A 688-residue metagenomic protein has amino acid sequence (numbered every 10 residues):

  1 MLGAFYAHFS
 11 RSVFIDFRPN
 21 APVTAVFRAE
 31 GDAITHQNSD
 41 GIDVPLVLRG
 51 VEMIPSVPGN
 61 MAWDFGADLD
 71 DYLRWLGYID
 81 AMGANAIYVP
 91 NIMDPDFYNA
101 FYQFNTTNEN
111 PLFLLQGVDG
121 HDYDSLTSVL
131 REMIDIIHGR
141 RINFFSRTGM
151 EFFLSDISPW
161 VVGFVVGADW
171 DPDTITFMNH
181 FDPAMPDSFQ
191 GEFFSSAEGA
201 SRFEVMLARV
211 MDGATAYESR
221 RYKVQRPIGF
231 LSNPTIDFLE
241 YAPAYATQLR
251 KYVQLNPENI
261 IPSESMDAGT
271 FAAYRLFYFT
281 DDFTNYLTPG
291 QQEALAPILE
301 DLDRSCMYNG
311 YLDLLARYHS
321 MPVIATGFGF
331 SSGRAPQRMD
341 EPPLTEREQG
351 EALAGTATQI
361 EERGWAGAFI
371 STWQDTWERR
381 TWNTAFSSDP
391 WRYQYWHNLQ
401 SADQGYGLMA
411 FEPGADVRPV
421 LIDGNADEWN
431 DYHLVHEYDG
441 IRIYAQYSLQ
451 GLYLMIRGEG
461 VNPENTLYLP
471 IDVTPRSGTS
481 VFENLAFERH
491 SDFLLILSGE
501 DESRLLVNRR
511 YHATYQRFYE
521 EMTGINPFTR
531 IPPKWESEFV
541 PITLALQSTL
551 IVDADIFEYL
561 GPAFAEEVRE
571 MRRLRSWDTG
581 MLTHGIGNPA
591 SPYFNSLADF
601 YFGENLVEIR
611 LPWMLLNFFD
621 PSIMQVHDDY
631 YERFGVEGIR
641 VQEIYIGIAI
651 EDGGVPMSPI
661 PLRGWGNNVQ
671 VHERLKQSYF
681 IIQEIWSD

Functional and structural regions predicted by a protein language model:
F14-T107: Active-site-adjacent substrate/metal-binding segments within catalytic domains of carbohydrate-active enzymes
L69-H138, V210-R226: Aromatic-lined substrate-binding rim segments of carbohydrate-active enzymes
G120-D124, E132-S201, Y222-P234: Active-site groove signature of glycoside hydrolases
S125-S128, F177-V205, Y286-D301, P336-P342: A solvent-exposed, charged loop/short amphipathic helix patch at secondary-structure junctions
P243-A244, Q248-R338: Glycoside hydrolase catalytic-domain groove-lining segments
M339, L344-E348, Q359-H433, L675 (+1 more regions): Aromatic-rich peripheral "rim/lid" segments of glycoside hydrolase catalytic domains that contact and position glycan
G424, G451-E459, N605-W613: Short, well-ordered beta-strand segments enriched in hydrophobic/aromatic residues
L434-V568, I623, H627-E651: Surface-exposed, glycine/proline- and aromatic-rich loop segments on solvent-exposed faces across compartments
